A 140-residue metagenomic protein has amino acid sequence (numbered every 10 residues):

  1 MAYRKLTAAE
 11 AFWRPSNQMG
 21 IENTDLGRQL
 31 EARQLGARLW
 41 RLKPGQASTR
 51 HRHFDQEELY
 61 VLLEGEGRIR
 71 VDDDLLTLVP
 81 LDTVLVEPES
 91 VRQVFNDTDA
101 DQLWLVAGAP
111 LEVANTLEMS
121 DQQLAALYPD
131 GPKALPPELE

Functional and structural regions predicted by a protein language model:
M1-Q34, T116-E140: A short, N-terminal "cap"/entry segment at the start of jelly-roll beta-barrel domains of the cupin/DSBH fold
E22-D25, R38-H53: Conserved short histidine dyad/triad with adjacent acidic residue
R33-L35, K43-Q46, E66-R68, L75 (+1 more regions): Short, charged/polar surface micro-motifs in flexible loops or helix N-caps
R50, I69-R70, V86, R92-T98: Short beta-strand His + acidic residue motifs that chelate non-heme Fe in jelly-roll/DSBH and cupin folds
D55, D74, S90-V91, A100 (+1 more regions): A generic "binding-loop/recognition-motif" signal
D55-E57, V61-G67: Glycine- and acidic-residue-biased ligand/ion/polar-headgroup-sensing regions
D73-E89: Short acidic-glycine-tyrosine-enriched beta hairpin
L85, D99-T116: A short hydrophobic beta-strand segment most commonly corresponding to one strand of the jelly-roll/cupin
